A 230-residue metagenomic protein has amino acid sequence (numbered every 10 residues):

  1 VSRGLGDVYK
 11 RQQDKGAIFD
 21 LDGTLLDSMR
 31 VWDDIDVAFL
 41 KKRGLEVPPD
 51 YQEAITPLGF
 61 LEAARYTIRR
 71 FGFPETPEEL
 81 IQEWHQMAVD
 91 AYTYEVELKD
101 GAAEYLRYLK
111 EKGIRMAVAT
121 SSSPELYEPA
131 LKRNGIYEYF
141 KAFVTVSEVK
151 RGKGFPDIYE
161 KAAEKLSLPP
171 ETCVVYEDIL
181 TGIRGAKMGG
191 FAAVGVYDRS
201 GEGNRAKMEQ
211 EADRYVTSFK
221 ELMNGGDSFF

Functional and structural regions predicted by a protein language model:
V1-Y9: Single conserved hydrophobic/aromatic residue that forms the stacking wall/gate of nucleotide- or nucleobase-binding
S2, S28, T120-S122, I179: Short linear Ser/Thr-Pro motifs
K10-K15, R107-K110, S123-F230: Asp-based, Mg2+/Mn2+-dependent phosphohydrolase catalytic module
R11-K112, E125-E128: N-terminal helical cap/lid subdomain that shapes the substrate entry/recognition surface in HAD-like hydrolases
L25, L98, M116-A119, R151 (+1 more regions): Conserved SAM-binding loop
E46, R115, A192: Residue-level detector of anion-binding/catalytic polar loops
